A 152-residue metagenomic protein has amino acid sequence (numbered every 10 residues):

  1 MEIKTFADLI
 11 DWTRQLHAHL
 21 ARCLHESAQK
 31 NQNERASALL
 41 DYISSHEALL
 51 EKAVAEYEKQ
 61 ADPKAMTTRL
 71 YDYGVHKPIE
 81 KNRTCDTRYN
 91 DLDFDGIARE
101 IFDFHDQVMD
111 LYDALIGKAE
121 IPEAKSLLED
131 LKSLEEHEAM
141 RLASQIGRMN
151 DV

Functional and structural regions predicted by a protein language model:
M1-I10, N82-D95, G147-V152: Membrane-interacting alpha-helical segments
M1-N31, D95-K118: Alpha-helical bundle segments that constitute or directly flank the non-heme di-iron/ferroxidase center
F6, I10, A36, L40 (+4 more regions): Amphipathic alpha-helical coiled-coil segments and their boundaries
I10-L24, L40-E58, H105-V108, L131-L142: Alpha-helical transition-metal enzyme core signature, strongest for iron centers
V54, E58-A61, A65, I146-M149: Leucine-rich amphipathic alpha-helices with coiled-coil/heptad-repeat character
K59-L92: Carboxylate-rich helix-loop segments that flank metal/cofactor sites and access channels in metalloenzymes
F104, V108-V152: Preference for long, well-ordered alpha-helical segments
